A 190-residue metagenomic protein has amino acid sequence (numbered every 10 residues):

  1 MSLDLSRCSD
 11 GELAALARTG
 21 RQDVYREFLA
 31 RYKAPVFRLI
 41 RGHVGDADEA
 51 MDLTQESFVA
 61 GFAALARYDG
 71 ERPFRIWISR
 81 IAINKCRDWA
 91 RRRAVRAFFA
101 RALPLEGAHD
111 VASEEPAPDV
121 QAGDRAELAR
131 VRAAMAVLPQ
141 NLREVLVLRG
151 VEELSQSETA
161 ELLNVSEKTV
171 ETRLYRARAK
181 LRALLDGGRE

Functional and structural regions predicted by a protein language model:
S2-D10, R96-D124, S155: Internal acidic/polar
S2-D4, R18-E27, F37-E56, E167 (+1 more regions): Short, charged helix-capping/linker segments at alpha-helix termini
R18-T19, G42-D46, E56-P73, R92-A94: Sigma70-family region 2
L29-A47, A64, M135, K180 (+1 more regions): Amphipathic, Lys/Arg- and hydrophobic-enriched alpha-helical face
D52-V59, R72-N84: Structural recognition of an alpha-helix C-terminal capping motif at a helix-to-coil junction
A66-G70, R80-R101, P116, D124: Arg/Lys-rich amphipathic alpha helix in sigma70-family domain 2
R91-A94, R143, R178-E190: Short, Lys/Arg-enriched C-terminal cap helix and immediately downstream tail that follows
R132-T169, K180-A183: Helix-turn-helix DNA-binding module
